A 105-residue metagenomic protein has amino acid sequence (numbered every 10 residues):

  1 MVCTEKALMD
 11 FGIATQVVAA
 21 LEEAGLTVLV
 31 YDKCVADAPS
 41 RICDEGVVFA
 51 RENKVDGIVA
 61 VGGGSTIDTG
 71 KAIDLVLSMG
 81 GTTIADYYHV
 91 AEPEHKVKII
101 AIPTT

Functional and structural regions predicted by a protein language model:
M1-G57: ATP/NTP phosphate-donor binding region
R41-T105: Glycine/threonine-rich beta-strand-loop-alpha-helix active-site module that forms ligand/phosphate-binding
